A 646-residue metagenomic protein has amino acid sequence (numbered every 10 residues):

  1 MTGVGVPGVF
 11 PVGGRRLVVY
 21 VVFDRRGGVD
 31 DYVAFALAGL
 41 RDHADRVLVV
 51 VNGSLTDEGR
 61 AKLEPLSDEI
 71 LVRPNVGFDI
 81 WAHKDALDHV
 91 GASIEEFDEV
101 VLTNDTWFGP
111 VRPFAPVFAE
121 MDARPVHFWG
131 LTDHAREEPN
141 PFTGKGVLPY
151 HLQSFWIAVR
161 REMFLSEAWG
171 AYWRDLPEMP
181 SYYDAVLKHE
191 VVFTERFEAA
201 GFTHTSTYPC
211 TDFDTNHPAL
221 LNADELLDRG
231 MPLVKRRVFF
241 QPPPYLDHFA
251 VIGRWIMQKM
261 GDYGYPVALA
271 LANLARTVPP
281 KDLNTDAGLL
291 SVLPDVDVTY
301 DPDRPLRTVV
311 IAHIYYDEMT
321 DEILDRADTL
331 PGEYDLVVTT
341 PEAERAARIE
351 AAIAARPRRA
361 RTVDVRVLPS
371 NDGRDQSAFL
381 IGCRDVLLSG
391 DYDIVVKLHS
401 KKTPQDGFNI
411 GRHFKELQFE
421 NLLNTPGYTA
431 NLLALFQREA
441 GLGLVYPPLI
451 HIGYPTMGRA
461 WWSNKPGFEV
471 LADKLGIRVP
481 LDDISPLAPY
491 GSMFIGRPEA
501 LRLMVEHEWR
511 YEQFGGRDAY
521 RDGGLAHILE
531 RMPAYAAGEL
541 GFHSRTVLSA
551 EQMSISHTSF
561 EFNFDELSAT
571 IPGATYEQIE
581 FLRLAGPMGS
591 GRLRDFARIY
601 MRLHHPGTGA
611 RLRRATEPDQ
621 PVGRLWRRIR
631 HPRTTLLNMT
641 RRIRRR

Functional and structural regions predicted by a protein language model:
M1-R646: ER/Golgi luminal nucleotide-sugar-dependent glycosyltransferases, focusing on the catalytic module
